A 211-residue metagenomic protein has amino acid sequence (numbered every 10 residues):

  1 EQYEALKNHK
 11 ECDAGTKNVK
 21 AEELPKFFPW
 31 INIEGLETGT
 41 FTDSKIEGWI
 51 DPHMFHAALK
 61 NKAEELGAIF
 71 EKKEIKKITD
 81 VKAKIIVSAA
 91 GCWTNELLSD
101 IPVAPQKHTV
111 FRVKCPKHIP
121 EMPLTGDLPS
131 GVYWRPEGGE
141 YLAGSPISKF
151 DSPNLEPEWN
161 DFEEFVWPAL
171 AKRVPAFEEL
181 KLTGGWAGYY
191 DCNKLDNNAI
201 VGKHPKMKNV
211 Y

Functional and structural regions predicted by a protein language model:
E1-F27, G131-Y133: Dinucleotide-binding Rossmann-like beta1-alpha1 core, especially the glycine-rich loop that anchors the ADP
Q2-L6, A21, F55-H56, T94 (+3 more regions): A general structural signal for well-ordered alpha-helical segments in protein cores
K20, E71-E74, G184: Short loop/edge segments at beta-strand edges and connector loops that shape dinucleotide/nucleotide cofactor-binding
F27-L36, D80-A83, C192-N197, K206-M207: A short, glycine/Asx- and small/polar-enriched loop/turn that sits immediately N-terminal to a beta-strand
F41-K77, V81-I85, A89: Helical element adjacent to the flavin cofactor pocket in flavoenzyme catalytic cores
T42-D43, N209-Y211: Short pre-catalytic strand/loop immediately N-terminal to key active-site residues, enriched for Gly-Thr
S88-D100: Flavin (primarily FAD) binding-site architecture
D100-P102, C115-N209: Active-site lid/adjacent beta-loop-alpha segment flanking the redox-cofactor pocket in flavoenzymes
